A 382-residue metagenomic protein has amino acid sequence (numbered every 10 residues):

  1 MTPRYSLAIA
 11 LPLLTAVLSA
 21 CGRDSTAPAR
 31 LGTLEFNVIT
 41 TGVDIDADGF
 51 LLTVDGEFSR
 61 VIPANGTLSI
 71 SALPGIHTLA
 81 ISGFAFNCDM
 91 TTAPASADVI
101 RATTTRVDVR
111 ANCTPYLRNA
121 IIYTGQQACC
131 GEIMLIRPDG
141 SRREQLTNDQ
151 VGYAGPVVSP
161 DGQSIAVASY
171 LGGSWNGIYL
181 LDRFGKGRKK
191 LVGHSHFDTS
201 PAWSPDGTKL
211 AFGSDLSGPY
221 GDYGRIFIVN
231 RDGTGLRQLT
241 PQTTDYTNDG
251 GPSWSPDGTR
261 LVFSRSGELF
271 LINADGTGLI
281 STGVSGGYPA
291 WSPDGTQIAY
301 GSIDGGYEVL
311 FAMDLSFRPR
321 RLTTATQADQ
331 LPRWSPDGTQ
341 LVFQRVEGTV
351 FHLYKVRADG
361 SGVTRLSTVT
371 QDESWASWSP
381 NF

Functional and structural regions predicted by a protein language model:
M1-S19: Sec-dependent bacterial lipoprotein signal peptides
T15-I39, R110-P115: Bacterial Sec-dependent N-terminal signal peptides
F36-A47, Q127: Structural motif
T53-E57, D139: Short strand-turn-strand beta-turns centered on an Asx-Gly dipeptide
E57-T67, N148: Short, acidic Ser/Thr/Gly-rich low-complexity loop/linker segments typical of extracellular and cell-surface proteins
P63, F84-T114: Structured interaction patches on ligand/partner-binding surfaces of diverse proteins
I70, P74-F86: A short, solvent-exposed beta-strand micro-motif common in secreted/extracellular proteins
T114-F382: Sequence signature of WD/YWTD-type beta-propeller architectures
